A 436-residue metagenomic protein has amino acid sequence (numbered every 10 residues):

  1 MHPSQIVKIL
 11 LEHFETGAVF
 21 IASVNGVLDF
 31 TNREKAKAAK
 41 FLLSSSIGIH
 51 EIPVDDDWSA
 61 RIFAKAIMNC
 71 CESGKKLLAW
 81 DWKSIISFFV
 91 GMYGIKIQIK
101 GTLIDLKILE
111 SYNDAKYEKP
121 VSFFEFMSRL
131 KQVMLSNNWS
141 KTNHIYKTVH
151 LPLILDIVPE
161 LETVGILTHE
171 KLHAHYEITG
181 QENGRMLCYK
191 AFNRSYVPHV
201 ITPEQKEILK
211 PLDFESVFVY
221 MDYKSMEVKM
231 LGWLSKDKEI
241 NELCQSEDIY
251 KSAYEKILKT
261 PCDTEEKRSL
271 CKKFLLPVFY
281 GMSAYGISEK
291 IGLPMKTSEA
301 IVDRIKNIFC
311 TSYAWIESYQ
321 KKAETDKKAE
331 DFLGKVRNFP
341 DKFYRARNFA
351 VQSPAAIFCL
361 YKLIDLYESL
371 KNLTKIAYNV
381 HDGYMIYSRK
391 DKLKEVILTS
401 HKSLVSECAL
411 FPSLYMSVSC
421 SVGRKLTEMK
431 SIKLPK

Functional and structural regions predicted by a protein language model:
H2-S4, F14-M134, S225: Conserved DEDDh/DEDDy metal-dependent 3′-5′ exonuclease domain
N25-A38, L42-I47, N143-C262, K322-L370 (+3 more regions): Acidic, glycine-rich two-metal-ion catalytic cores of nucleic acid-processing enzymes
V90-G91, K96-I166, S235-C244, T311 (+1 more regions): Mixed-charge, glycine-rich, non-catalytic linkers/tails in nucleic-acid processing enzymes
L103-D105, S269, V302, A377-G383: Short Gly/Ser/Thr- and Asp/Glu-enriched loop/turn motifs at secondary-structure junctions
I104-D105, P211-E227, V278-F279, I287-L293: Conserved catalytic palm subdomain of right-hand nucleotidyl-transferase polymerases, strongest for RNA-directed enzymes
N113-K116, Q132-M134, S283-G292, Y384-S400: Catalytic palm subdomain of template-directed nucleic-acid polymerases, centered on the conserved carboxylate motif
I291-I301: Short, basic interhelical loop/turn and adjoining N-cap of the next helix at nucleic-acid- or acidic-partner-contacting
I305-Y319, D391-K436: Polymerase palm active-site segment centered on the conserved acidic dipeptide of motif C
